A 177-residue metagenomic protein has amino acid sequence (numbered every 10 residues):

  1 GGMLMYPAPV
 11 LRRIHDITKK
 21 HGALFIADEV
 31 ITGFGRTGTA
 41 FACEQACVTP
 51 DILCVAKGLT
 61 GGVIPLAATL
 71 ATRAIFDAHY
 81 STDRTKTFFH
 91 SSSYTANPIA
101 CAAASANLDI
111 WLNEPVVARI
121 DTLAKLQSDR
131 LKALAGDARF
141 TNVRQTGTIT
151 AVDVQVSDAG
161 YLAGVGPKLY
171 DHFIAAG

Functional and structural regions predicted by a protein language model:
G1-G177: Conserved N-terminal phosphate-binding loop of PLP-dependent enzymes in the Aspartate aminotransferase
